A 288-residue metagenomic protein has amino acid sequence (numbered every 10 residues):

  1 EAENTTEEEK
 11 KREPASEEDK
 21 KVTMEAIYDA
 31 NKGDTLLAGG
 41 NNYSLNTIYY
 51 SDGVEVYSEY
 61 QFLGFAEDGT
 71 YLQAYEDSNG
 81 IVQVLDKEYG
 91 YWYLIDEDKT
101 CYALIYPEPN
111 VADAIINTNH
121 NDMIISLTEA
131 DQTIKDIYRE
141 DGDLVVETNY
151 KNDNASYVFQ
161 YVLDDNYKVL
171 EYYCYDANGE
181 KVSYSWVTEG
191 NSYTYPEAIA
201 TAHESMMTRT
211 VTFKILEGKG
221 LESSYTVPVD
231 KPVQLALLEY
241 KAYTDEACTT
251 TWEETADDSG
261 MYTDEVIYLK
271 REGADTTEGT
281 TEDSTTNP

Functional and structural regions predicted by a protein language model:
E1-T70, I137, I199-M206: N-terminal leader/targeting segments and the immediate start of mature chains
E9-K32, G142, N152-S156, D164-M207 (+1 more regions): Non-transmembrane domains of secretory- and envelope-associated proteins
K20, A26-D29, Y89, Y93-N152: Flexible, processing/modification-adjacent segments and terminal tails in exported/periplasmic/extracellular proteins
L36-N46, D68-Q73, D122, E140-E147 (+1 more regions): Short, hydrophobic/aromatic-rich segments at coil-to-beta transitions
I48-Y50, Y75, Y173-Y175, L216 (+1 more regions): Core beta-strand residues in small-molecule sensory/regulatory alpha/beta domains
V56-N121, K181-S183: An acidic-aromatic
E59-L63, E88-W92, D136, Y157-L163 (+2 more regions): Hydrophobic/aromatic beta-strand elements that line small-molecule binding cavities or substrate pockets in beta-rich
A202-D275, G279, D283, P288: Secondary-structure capping and domain/repeat boundary segments
